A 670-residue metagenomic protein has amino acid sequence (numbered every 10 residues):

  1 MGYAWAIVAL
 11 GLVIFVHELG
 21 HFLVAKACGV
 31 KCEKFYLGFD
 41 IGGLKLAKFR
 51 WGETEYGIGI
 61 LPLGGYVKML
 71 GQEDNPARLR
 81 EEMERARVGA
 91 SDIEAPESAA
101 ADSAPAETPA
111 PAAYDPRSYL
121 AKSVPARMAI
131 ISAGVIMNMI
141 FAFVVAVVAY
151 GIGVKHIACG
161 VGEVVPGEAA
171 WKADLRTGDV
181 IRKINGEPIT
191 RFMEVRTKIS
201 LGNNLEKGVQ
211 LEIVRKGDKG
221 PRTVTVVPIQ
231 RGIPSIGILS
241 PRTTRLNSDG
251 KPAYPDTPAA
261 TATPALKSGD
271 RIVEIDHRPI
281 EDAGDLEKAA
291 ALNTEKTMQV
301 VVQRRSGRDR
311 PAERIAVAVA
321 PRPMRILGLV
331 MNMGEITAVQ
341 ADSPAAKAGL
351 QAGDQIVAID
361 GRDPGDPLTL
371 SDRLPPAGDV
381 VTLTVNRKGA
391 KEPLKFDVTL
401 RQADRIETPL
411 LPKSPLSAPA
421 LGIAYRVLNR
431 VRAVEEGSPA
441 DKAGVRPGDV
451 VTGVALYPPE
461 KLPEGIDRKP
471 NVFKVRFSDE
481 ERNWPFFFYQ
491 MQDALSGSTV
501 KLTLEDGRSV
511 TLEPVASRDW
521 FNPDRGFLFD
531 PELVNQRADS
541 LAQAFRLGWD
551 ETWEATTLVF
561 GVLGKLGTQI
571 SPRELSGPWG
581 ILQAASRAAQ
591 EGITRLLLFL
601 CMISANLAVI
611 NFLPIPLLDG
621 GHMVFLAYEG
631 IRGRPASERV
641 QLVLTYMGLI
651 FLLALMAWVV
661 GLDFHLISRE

Functional and structural regions predicted by a protein language model:
G2-A110, A605, I610-R632: Small-residue-rich helix-interface/hinge motifs
W5, A9, A27, G65 (+14 more regions): Internal alpha-helical transmembrane segments
L23, A27, F143, V147-I152 (+6 more regions): Structural signature of transmembrane alpha-helix termini at the membrane-water interface
N75, E81-V88, E94, V154-G162 (+1 more regions): Hydrophobic alpha-helical transmembrane segments and immediately flanking/interface helices in integral membrane
P105-F143, I184-I233, I275-M324, I359-L416 (+1 more regions): Interdomain regulatory linker/hinge segments that flank or connect interaction modules in polarity/junction/synaptic
P109-A129, S235-A265, R271, S306-G307 (+8 more regions): Functional transmembrane alpha-helices
V161, V165-K198, N204-E206, T263: Short extracytoplasmic
G178, G269, G353, G448: Conserved catalytic motifs of ABC-family nucleotide-binding domains
